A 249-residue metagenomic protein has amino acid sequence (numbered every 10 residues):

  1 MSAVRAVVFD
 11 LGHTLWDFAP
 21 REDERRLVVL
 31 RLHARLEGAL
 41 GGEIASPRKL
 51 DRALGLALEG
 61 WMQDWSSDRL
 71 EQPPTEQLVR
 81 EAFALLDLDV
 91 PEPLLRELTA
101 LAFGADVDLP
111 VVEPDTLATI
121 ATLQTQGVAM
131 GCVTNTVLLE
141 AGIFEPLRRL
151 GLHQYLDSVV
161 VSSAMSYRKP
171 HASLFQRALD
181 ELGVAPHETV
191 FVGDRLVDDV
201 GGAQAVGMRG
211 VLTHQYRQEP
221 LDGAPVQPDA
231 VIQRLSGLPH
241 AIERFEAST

Functional and structural regions predicted by a protein language model:
M1-V7, D17-A19, G38, G42-R48 (+2 more regions): Asp-based, Mg2+/Mn2+-dependent phosphohydrolase catalytic module
S2-A121, T125-Q126, E140: N-terminal helical cap/lid subdomain that shapes the substrate entry/recognition surface in HAD-like hydrolases
